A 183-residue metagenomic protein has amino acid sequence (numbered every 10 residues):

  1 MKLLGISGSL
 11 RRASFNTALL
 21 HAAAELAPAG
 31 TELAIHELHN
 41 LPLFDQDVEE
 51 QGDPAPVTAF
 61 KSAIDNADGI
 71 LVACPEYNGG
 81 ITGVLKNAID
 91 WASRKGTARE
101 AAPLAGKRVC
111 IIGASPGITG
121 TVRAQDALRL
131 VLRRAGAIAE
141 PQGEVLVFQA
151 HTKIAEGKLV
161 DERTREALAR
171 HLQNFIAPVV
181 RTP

Functional and structural regions predicted by a protein language model:
M1-T31: N-terminal beta1-alpha1 ligand-phosphate binding loop
L3, N16, L20, V57 (+4 more regions): A general structural signal for well-ordered alpha-helical segments in protein cores
L4, D45, I138-P183: Glycine-rich phosphate/pyrophosphate-binding loop and the adjoining helix
P28-A34, A137-I138: A generic structural motif
L38-P54, H151-E156: N-terminal beta-loop-helix "entrance" segment that forms/cooperates in small-molecule cofactor or anionic ligand
G52-A135: Helix-loop-strand module that forms the ligand-binding subsite of alpha/beta enzymes
